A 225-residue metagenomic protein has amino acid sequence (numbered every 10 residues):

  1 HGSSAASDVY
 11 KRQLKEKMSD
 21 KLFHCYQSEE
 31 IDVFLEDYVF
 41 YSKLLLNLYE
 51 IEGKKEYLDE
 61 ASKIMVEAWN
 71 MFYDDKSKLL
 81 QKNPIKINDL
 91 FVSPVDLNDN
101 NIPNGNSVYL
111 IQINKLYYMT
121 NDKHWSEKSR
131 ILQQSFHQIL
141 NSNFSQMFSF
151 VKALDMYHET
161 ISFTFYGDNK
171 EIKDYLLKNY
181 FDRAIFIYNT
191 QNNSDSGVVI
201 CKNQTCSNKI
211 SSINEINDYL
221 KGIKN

Functional and structural regions predicted by a protein language model:
H1-Y10: Single conserved hydrophobic/aromatic residue that forms the stacking wall/gate of nucleotide- or nucleobase-binding
S3, D32-L35, L58, D99-P103 (+1 more regions): Short, solvent-exposed loop/helix junctions and linker helices that flank or host conserved functional motifs
S7, F40-K55, L97, S107-D122 (+3 more regions): Well-ordered alpha-helical scaffold segments within catalytic/enzyme domains
K11, K15, E50, V66-N70 (+2 more regions): Amphipathic alpha-helical segments of tetratricopeptide repeats
D20-L48, S77-N101, S145-S162, D168 (+1 more regions): Carbohydrate-binding/catalytic loop surfaces
K123, I131, S135-F136: Structural signature of nuclease core domains in nucleic-acid processing machines
F163-N225: Terminal accessory carbohydrate-recognition/targeting modules of carbohydrate-active enzymes
